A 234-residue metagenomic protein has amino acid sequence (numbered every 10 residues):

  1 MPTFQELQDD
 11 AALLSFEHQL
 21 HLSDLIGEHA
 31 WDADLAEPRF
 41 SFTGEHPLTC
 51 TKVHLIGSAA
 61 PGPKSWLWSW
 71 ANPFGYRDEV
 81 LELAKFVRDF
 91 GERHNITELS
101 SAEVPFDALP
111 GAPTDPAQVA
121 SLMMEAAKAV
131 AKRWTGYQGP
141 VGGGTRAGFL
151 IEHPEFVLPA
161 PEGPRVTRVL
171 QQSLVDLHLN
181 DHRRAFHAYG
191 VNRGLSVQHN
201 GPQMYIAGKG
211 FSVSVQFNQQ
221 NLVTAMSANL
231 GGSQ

Functional and structural regions predicted by a protein language model:
M1-T97: N-terminal leader/presequence regions that precede the main folded/catalytic core
E17-S23, D115-V130, H182-L195, Y205-A207: Short, solvent-exposed secondary-structure boundary motifs
S23-A33, A131-Y137, V191-Q198, K209-V213: Short small/polar-residue motifs
W31-E37, V141-G143, Q198-P202, N218-Q219: Short, ordered beta-strand-loop transition motifs
S41-P47, A71-P73, E152-P154, I206-S212 (+1 more regions): Secondary-structure transition/turn motif
L48-G57, F149-L150, S212-Q219: Short amphipathic beta-strand/extended segments with alternating polar/hydrophobic composition
R77-N180: Surface-exposed beta-loop interaction hotspot
P164-Q234: Alpha-helical oligomerization segments
